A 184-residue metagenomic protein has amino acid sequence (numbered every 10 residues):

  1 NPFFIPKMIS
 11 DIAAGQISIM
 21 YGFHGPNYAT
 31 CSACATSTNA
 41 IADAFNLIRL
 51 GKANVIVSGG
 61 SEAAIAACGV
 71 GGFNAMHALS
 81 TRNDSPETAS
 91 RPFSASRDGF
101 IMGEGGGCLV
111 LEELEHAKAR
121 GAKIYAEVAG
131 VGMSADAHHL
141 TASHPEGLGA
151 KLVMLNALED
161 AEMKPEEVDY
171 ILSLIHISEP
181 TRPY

Functional and structural regions predicted by a protein language model:
P2-D43, K52, A75-I101: Conserved catalytic cysteine-centered active-site region of acyl-thioester-dependent Claisen-condensing enzymes
K7, D11-G15, I19, A42 (+10 more regions): Residues on a specific face of well-ordered alpha-helices
N27-S32, A53-S61, K123-V131, E166-L172: Beta-strand segments within the central parallel beta-sheet cores of soluble alpha/beta enzyme folds
C34, S61-I65, H77, G106 (+3 more regions): Glycine-rich beta-alpha junction loops
A66-G72, H138-S143: Short acidic, glycine/serine/threonine-rich loops at helix termini
D84-M163, E167-Y170: Condensing-enzyme catalytic core mediating Claisen C-C bond formation in acyl metabolism
I175-Y184: Single conserved hydrophobic/aromatic residue that forms the stacking wall/gate of nucleotide- or nucleobase-binding
